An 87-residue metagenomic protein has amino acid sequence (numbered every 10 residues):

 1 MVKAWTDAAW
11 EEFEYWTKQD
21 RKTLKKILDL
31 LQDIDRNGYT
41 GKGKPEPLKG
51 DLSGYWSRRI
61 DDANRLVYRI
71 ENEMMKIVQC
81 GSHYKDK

Functional and structural regions predicted by a protein language model:
V2-D7, E11-K25, K42, K49 (+2 more regions): Enriched for short, Lys/Arg-rich terminal
Q19, D33-N37, G54: A structural signal for alpha-helix termini and helix-coil/disorder junctions
L24-N37, K42: Compact soluble domain cores
L30-L31, L48, L52: Generic leucine side-chain signal with a strong bias for well-ordered alpha-helical environments
